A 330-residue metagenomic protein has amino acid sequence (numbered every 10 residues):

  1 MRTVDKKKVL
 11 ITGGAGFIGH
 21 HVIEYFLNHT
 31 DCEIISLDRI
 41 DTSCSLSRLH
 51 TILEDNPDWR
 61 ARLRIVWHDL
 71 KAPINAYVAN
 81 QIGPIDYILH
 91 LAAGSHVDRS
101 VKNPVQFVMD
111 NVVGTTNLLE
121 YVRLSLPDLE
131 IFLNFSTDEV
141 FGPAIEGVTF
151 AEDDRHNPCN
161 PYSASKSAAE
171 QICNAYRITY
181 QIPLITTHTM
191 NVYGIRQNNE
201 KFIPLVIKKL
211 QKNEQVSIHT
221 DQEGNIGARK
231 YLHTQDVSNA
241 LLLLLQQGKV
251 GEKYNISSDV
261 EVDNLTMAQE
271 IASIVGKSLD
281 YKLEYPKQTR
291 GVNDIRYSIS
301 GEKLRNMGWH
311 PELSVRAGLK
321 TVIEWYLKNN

Functional and structural regions predicted by a protein language model:
M1-V192, T321: N-terminal Rossmann-like NAD(P)+-binding domain of SDR-like oxidoreductases, especially those catalyzing
G14, I195-N198, D259, H310: Structured loop/turn residues at secondary-structure junctions
F26, Y176, L205-L210, A240-L244: A short, amphipathic alpha-helix embedded in the catalytic core of nucleotide-handling enzymes
R64, H68, N117, L210-N330: C-terminal substrate-binding subdomain of Rossmann-fold SDR/epimerase-dehydratase oxidoreductases
P143-I145, I195-Q197, K201, K303: Short beta-loop-alpha junction of Rossmann-like oxidoreductase domains
V148, N199-I207, I271: A glycine/serine/threonine-rich, flexible loop-to-helix segment that serves as the NAD(P) cofactor-binding "lid"
P158-S165, I195, N199, I203 (+1 more regions): The catalytic Tyr-centered alpha-helix of NAD(P)H-dependent dehydrogenases
A168, I172-Y176, V206, M267 (+1 more regions): Hydrophobic alpha-helix immediately C-terminal to the catalytic Tyr-X-X-X-Lys motif of short-chain
